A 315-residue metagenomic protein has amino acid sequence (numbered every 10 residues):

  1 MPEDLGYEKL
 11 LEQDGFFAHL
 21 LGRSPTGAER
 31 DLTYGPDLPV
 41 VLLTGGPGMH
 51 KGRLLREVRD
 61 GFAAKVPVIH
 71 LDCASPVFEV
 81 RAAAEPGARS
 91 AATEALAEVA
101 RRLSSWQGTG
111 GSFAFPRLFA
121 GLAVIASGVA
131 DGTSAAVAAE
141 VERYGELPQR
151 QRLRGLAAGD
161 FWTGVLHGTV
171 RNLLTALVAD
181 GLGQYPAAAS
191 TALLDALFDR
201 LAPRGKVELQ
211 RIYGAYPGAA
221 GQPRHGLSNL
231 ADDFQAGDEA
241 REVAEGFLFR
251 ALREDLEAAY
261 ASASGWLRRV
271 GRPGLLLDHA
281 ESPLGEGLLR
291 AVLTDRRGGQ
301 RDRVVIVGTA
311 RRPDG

Functional and structural regions predicted by a protein language model:
M1-F62, L71-D72, R81-E85, R89: Walker A/P-loop-proximal flanking segment of P-loop NTPase domains
Y7-L32, L38, V243-P313: Conserved Walker B catalytic segment
T44-G48, E85-R89, T93, F234-G246 (+1 more regions): Short, charged/polar micro-motifs that form catalytic or ligand-binding hotspots
G46-E79, A179-D180, Q184, A188-P203 (+1 more regions): P-loop NTPase Walker A phosphate-binding motif
K51, R312-G315: Elongated scaffolding segments in large macromolecular assemblies, built predominantly from amphipathic alpha-helices
D60-R89, G108-G121, E208, N229-L230 (+2 more regions): Conserved catalytic segments around the Walker B and adjacent sensor/switch elements of P-loop NTPase domains
E79-S112, Q222-H225, N229, F249-Y260: Conserved NTP-binding/hydrolysis module of P-loop NTPases
R101-F247: Coupling/switch/interface segments within P-loop NTPase motor domains and analogous charged loops in nucleic-acid
